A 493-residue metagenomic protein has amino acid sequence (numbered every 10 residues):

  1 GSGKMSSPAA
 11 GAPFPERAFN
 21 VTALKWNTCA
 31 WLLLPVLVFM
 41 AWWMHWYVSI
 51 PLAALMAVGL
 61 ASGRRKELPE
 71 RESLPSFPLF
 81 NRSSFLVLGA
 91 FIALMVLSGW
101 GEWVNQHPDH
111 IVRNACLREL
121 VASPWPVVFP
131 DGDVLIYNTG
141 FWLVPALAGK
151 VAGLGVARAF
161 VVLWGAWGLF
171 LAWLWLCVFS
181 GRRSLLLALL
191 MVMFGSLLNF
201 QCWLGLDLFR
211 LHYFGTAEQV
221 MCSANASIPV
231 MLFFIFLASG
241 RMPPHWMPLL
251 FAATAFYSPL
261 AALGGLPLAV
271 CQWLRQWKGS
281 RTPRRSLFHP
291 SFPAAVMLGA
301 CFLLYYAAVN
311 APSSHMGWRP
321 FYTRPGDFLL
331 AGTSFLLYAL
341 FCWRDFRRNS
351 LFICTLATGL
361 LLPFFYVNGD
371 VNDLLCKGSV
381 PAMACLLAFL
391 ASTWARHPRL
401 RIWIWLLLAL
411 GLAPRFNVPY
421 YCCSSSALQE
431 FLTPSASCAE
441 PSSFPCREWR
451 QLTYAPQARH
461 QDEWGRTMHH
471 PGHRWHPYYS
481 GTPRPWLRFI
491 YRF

Functional and structural regions predicted by a protein language model:
G1-F77, F194: Membrane-embedded, hydrophobic transmembrane alpha-helices
A18-A30, P75-F85, S184-L186, P244-M247 (+3 more regions): Membrane-interfacial loop-to-transmembrane alpha-helix junctions, especially the N-terminal start
A30, V38-W43, M297-F493: Transmembrane helical bundles and short interhelical boundary loops of multi-pass, membrane-embedded
P35-H45, M56-G63, F80-P108, G168-W173 (+3 more regions): Transmembrane signal-anchor helices characteristic of membrane glycosylation enzymes that use polyprenol
P35-M40, F234-S239, P244-V270: Membrane-interface alpha helices of multi-pass inner-membrane proteins
G59-A61, G168-F179, P229-R241, P267-L274 (+2 more regions): Transmembrane alpha-helical segments
L97-M231: Active-site lumenal/periplasmic loops and adjacent helix-entry segments of GT-C-fold, multi-pass membrane
G264-A294: Perimembrane helix-loop-helix junctions
